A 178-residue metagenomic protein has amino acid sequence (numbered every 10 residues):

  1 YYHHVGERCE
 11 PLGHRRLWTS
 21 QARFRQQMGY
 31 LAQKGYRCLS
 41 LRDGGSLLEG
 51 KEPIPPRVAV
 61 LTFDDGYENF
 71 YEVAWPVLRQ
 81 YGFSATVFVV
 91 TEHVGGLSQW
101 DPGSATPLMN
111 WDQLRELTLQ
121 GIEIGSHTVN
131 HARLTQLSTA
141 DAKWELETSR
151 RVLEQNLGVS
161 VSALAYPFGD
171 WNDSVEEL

Functional and structural regions predicted by a protein language model:
H3-R8, G13, L17, R37 (+3 more regions): Metal-dependent polysaccharide deacetylase catalytic core of the NodB/CE4 family, i.e., the active-site-bearing domain
R16-P53, E154-N156: C-terminal domain-boundary segment and adjacent tail
